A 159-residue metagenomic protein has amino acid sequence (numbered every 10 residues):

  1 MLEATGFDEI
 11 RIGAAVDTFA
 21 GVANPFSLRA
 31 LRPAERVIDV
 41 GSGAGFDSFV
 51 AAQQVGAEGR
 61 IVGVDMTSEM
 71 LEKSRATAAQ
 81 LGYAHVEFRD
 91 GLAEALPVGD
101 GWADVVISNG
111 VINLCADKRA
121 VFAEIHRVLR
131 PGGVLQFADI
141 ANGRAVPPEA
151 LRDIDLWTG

Functional and structural regions predicted by a protein language model:
M1-T5: Short alpha-helix
A15-R36, D47-V50, Q54: Conserved alpha-helix/loop element of class I SAM-dependent methyltransferases that forms part of the SAM/SAH-binding
P33, E94-V105: A short acidic, Gly/Pro-enriched loop at the edge of an enzyme's catalytic core that lines a small-molecule cofactor
T67-E69: Conserved SAM/SAH-binding beta-strand->alpha-helix loop
S74-R75: Conserved SAM-binding loop
L81-A95: Conserved SAM-binding strand-loop segment of SAM-dependent methyltransferases
R119-V134: A short glycine-rich, Lys/Arg-flanked "PGG" loop and its adjoining helix->strand segment in the class I
I140-G159: Short, glycine-/aromatic-enriched active-site segment of Class I SAM-dependent methyltransferases
